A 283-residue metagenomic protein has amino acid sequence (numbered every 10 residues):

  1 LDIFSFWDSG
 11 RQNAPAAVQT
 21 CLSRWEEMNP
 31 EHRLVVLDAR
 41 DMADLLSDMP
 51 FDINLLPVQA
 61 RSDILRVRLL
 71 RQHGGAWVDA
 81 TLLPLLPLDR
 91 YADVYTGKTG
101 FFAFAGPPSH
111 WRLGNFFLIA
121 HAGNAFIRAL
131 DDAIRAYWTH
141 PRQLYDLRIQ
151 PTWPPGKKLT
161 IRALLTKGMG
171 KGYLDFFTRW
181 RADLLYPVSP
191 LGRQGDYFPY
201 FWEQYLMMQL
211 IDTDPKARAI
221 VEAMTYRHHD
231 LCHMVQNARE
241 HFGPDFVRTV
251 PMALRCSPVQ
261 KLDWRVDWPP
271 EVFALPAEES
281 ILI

Functional and structural regions predicted by a protein language model:
L1-D63, V78-I283: Glycosyltransferase-associated regions of secretory-pathway enzymes, highlighting luminal stem/catalytic domains
D63-G75: Small-residue hinge/turn detector
